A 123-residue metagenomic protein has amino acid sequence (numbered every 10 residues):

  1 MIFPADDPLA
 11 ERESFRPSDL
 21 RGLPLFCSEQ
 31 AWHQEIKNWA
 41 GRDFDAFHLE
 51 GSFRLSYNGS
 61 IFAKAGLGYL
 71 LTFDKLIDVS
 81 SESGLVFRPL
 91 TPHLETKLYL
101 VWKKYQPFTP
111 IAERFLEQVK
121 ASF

Functional and structural regions predicted by a protein language model:
I2-D7, L98-F108: A bilobed periplasmic-binding-protein/Venus flytrap-type ligand-binding module shared by bacterial periplasmic
F3-L25: Flexible hinge/capping segments at coil-to-helix
A5, W32, F73-L76: Short secondary-structure boundary segments
R12-E13, D19, Y57-Y105: Beta-alpha-beta core module
S18, V101-F123: Extended ligand-binding regions for polar small-molecule ligands
G22-D45, F108-A112, L116: Secondary-structure junction motif
C27, D45-N58: Short beta-strand-to-loop elements that line the ligand-binding cleft of bilobed periplasmic-binding protein-like
